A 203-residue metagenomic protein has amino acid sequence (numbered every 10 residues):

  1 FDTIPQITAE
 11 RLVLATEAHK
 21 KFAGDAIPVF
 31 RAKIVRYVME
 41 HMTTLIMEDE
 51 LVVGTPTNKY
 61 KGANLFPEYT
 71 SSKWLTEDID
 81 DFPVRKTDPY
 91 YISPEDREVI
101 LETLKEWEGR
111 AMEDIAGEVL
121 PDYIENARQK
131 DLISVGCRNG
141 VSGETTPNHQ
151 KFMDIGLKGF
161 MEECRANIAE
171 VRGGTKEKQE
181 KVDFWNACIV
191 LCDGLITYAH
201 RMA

Functional and structural regions predicted by a protein language model:
F1-E170: Long, non-catalytic protein-protein interaction scaffolds
L157-A203: Structured, charged N-terminal subsegments at the starts of enzyme catalytic cores and at intra-chain domain/subunit
